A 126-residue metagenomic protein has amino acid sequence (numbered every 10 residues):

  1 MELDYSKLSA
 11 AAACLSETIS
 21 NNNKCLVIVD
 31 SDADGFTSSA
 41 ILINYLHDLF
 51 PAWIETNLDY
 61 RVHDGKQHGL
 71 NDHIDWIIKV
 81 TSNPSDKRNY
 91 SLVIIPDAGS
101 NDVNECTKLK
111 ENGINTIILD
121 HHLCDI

Functional and structural regions predicted by a protein language model:
M1-I126: Replace "Mg2+/Mn2+-dependent" with "divalent metal-dependent
